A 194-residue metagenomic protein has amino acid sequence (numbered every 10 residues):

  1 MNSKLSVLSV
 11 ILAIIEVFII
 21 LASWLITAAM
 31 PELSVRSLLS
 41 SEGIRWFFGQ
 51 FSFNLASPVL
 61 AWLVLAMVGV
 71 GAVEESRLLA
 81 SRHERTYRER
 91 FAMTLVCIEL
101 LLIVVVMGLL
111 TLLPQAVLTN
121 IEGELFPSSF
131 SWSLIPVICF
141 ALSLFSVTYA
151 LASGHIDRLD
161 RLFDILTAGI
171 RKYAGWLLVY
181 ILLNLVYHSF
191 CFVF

Functional and structural regions predicted by a protein language model:
M1-R82, V96-P114: Transmembrane-helix bundle segments that line or gate the permeation/cavity pathway in multi-pass membrane proteins
M1-V17, E84-L100, F130-S131, D164-L178: Alpha-helical transmembrane segments and their helix-start/interface "positive-inside/aromatic belt" motifs in integral
I26-P31, L109-I121, T148-R158, H188-F194: Transmembrane helix-loop junctions in multi-pass membrane proteins
P31-S41, E84-M93, S133-L134, R158 (+1 more regions): General structural signal for secondary-structure boundaries
N54-L63, S128-I156, D160-V193: Core transmembrane alpha-helical segments of multi-pass membrane transporters/permeases
V73-R88, L151-D164: Cytoplasmic membrane-interface regions of multi-pass membrane proteins
R90-L95, L109-I138: Flexible hinge motifs at transmembrane-helix junctions and intramembrane kinks/re-entrant loops in multi-pass membrane
